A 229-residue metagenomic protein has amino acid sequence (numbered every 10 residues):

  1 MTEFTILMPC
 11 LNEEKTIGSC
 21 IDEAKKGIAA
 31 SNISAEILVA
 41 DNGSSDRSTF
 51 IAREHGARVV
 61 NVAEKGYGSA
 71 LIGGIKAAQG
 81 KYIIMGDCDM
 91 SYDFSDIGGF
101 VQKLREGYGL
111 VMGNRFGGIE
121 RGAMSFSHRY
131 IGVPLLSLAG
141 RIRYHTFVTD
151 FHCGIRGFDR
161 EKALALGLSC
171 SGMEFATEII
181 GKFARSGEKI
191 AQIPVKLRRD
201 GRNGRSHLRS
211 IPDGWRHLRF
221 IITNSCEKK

Functional and structural regions predicted by a protein language model:
E3-T5, E36, E178: Cell-envelope/extracellular polymer assembly enzymes that use nucleotide-activated donors
T5-P9, I21, V39: Short hydrophobic beta-strand elements that form part of the catalytic alpha/beta core underpinning NDP-sugar/donor
E13-I28: Short, well-formed alpha-helical segments that are part of the catalytic scaffolds of diverse glycosyltransferases
E13-T16, S44, Y67, D93: Donor nucleotide-sugar binding loop of glycosyltransferases
D41-T49: A conserved acidic beta->alpha catalytic loop
A63-K65, S69-K76, Y82, F94-M173 (+2 more regions): Acceptor/aglycone-binding surface of glycosyltransferases and processive sugar-polymer synthases
T146-F147, L168-S171, I180-R198: Catalytic donor-sugar/metal-binding loop of nucleotide-sugar-dependent glycosyltransferases
